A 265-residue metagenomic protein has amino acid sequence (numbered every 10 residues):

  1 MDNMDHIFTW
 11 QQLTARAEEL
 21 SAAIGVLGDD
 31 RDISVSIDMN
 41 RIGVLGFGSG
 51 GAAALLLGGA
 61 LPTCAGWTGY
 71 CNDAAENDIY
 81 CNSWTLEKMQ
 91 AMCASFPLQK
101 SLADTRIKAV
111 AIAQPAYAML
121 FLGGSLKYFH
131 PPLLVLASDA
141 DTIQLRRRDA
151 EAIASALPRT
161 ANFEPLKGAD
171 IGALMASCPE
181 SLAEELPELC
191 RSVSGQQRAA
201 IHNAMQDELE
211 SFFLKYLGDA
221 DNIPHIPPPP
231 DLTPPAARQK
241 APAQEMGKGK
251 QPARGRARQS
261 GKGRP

Functional and structural regions predicted by a protein language model:
F8-V35, T68-N82: Alpha/beta-hydrolase active-site loop
G25-G28, G51-T63: Short glycine-enriched nucleophile-adjacent loop and the immediately C-terminal alpha-helix near the catalytic center
V35-G46: Alpha/beta-hydrolase fold nucleophile elbow
T68-L122: Mobile cap/lid helix-loop segments that gate and shape the active-site cleft of serine hydrolases
F121, T142-R148: Conserved alpha/beta-hydrolase "acid-adjacent" motif
F129, V135-A137: Short beta-strand/loop motif that positions the catalytic acidic residue of the alpha/beta-hydrolase fold
D149-T160: Conserved loop-alpha-helix segment in the C-terminal half of the alpha/beta-hydrolase fold that carries the catalytic
R159-T160, G168-G255, K262-P265: Alpha/beta-hydrolase-fold serine-hydrolase catalytic core, especially in secreted/extracellular enzymes
